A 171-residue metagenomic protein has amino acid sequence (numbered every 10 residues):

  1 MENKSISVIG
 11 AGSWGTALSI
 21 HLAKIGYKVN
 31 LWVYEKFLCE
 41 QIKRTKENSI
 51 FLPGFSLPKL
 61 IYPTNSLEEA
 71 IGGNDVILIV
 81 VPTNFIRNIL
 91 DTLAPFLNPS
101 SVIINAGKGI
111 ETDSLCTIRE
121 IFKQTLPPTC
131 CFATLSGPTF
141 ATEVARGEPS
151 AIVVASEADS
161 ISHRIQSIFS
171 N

Functional and structural regions predicted by a protein language model:
M1-F55, Y62-N65, T92: NAD(P)+-binding Rossmann beta1-loop-alpha1 motif at the extreme N-terminus of oxidoreductases
N30, Y34, S114, I161: Short acidic-hydrophobic sequence patches enriched in Asp/Glu that either
F37-L38, S160, R164: Exposed alpha-helical structural elements
L57, L67-G72, V76-P149, S162-Q166: Rossmann-like NAD(P)(H) cofactor-binding subdomain of soluble oxidoreductases
L60-I61, A151: A residue-level signal for beta-strand positions that form part of recognition/binding surfaces within mature
V153-E157: Short beta-strand-to-turn element immediately C-terminal to the catalytic PLP-Schiff-base lysine in fold type I
S167-N171: Short, intrinsically disordered, charge-balanced linker/junction segments flanking boundaries in proteins
